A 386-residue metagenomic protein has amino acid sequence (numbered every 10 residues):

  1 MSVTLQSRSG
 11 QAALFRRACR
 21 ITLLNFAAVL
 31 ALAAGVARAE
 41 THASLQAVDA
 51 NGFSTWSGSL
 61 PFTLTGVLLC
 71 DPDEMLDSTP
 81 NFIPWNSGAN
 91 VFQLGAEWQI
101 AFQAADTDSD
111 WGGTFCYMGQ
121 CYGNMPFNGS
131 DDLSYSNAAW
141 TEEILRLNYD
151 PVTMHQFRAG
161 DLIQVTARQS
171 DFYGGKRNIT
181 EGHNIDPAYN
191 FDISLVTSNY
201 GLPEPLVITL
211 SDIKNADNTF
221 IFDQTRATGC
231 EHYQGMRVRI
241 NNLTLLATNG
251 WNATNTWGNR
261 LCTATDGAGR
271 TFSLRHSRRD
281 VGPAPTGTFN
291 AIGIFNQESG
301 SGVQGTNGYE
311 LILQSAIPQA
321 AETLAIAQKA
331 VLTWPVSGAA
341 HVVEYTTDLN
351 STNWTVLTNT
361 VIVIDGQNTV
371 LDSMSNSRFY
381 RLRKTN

Functional and structural regions predicted by a protein language model:
M1-C19: N-terminal secretory signal peptides that target proteins for export/translocation
V3-L5, L23, H42, L210 (+8 more regions): N-terminal compositionally biased, intrinsically disordered segments and leader/signal-like regions
R8, A13, F26-A27, H42-S44 (+4 more regions): Compositionally biased, intrinsically disordered low-complexity segments enriched in polar/proline residues
A18-A34: Bacterial N-terminal signal peptides
A37-A39, V343: Short, threonine-centered small-residue motifs that mark membrane-proximal processing/anchoring sites and TM-junction
A39-Q319: OB-fold nucleic-acid-binding modules
Q319-N386: Short, composition-biased motifs enriched in small/polar/acidic residues
